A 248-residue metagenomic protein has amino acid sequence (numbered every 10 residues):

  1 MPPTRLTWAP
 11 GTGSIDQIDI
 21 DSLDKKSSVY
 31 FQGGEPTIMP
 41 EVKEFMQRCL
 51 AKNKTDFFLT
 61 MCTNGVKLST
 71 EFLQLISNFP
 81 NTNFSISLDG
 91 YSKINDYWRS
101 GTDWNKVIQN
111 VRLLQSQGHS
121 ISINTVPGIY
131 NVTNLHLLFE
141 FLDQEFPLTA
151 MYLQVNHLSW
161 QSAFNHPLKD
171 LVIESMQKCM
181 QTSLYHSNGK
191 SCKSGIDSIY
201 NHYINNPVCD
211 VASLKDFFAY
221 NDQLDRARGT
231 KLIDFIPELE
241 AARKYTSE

Functional and structural regions predicted by a protein language model:
M1-G13, L23-P40, K52-S69, S77-I108 (+2 more regions): Core AdoMet radical
R5, K43, R48, K67 (+4 more regions): Arginine residue identity/basic-tract feature
S14-D16, V42-L50, V107-R112, F139-D143: Short, well-ordered amphipathic alpha-helices
I18-I20: Conserved alpha-helix/loop element of class I SAM-dependent methyltransferases that forms part of the SAM/SAH-binding
E41-Q47, T70-I76, N134-L138: Distinct, well-ordered alpha-helical segments
C49-K52, L75-I76, L114-Q117, E145: Hydrophobic helix-cap positions at the C-terminus of alpha-helices in RecA-like/P-loop ATPase nucleotide-binding cores
T60, N81-S85, N105-T246: Conserved C-terminal portion of the radical SAM core fold that forms the substrate/S-adenosylmethionine-binding
